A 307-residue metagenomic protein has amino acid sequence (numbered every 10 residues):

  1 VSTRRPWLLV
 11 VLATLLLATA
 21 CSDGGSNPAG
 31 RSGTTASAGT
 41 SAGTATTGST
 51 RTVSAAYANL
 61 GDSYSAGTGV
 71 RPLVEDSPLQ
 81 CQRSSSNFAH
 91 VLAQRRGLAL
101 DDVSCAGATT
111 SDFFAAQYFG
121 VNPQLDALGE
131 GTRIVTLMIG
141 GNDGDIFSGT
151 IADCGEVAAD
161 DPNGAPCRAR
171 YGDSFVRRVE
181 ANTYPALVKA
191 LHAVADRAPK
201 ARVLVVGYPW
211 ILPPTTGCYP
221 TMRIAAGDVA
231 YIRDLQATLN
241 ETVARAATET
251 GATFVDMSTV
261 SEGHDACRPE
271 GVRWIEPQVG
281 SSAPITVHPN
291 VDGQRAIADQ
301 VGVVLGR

Functional and structural regions predicted by a protein language model:
V1-A13, R178-V179, T183: N-terminal export and membrane-targeting signals
L17-A20: C-terminal motif of bacterial Sec signal peptides marking the signal peptidase cleavage site
S22-G24: Bacterial signal peptide processing site
G33-T35, G39, G43-A106, L125 (+1 more regions): Serine-esterase "nucleophile elbow" of acetyl-processing enzymes
G43-A56, Q117-T136, L187-R202, G302-L305: Short amphipathic alpha-helices and their capping/turn segments at secondary-structure boundaries
A56-G61, S65, A99-S104, R133-M138 (+3 more regions): Structural recognition of the beta-strand scaffold that forms the well-ordered cores of secreted hydrolase catalytic
T68, Y118-V179, W210: Oxyanion-hole/transition-state-stabilizing segment in secreted/luminal serine hydrolases and related acyltransferases
P209-R307: Catalytic His-Asp segment of secreted/periplasmic serine-dependent ester chemistry enzymes
